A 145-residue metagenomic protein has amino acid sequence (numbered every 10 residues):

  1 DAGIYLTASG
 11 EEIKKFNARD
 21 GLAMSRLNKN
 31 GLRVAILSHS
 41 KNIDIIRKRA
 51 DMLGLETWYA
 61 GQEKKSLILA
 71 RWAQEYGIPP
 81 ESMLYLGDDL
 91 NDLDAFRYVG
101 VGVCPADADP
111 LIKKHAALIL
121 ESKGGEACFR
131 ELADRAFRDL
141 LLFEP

Functional and structural regions predicted by a protein language model:
D1-R33: Active-site neighborhood of HAD-like aspartate-dependent phosphohydrolases
A2-T7, I46-L53: Short, basic/glycine-rich phosphate-binding loops at helix/coil junctions that contact nucleotide phosphates
I4, N42, A127-C128: Cytosolic catalytic headpiece of P-type ATPases
G10, N17, M52, T57 (+1 more regions): Mg2+-dependent phosphoryl-transfer enzymes with acidic/Ser/Thr/Gly-rich catalytic loops
M24-K48, F96: Substrate-recognition element of Asp-dependent hydrolases with the DxDx(T/V) motif
H39-S40, Q62, A106-D109: Short secondary-structure boundary segments
D44, Q62-S66: Feature captures the catalytic cores and cofactor-binding loops of soluble hydro-lyases/lyases that act on carboxylate
